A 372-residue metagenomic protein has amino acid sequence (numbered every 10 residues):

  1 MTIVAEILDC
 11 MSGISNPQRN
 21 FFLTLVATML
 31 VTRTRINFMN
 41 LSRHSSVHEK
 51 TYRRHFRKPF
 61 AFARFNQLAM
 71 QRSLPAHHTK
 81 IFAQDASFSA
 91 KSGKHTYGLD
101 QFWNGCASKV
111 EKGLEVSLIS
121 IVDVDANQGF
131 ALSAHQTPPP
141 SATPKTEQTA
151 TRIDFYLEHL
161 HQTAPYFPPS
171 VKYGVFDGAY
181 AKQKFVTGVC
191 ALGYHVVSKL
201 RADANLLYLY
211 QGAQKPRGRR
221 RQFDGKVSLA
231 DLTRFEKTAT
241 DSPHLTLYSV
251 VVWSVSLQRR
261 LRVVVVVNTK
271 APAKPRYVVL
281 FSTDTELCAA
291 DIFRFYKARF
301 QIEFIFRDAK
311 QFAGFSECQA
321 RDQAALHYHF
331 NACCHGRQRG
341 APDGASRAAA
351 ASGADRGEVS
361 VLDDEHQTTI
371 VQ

Functional and structural regions predicted by a protein language model:
M1-F21, M29, N127-Q136, K145-T149 (+5 more regions): A short, flexible helix-boundary coil/loop motif
E6, C10-Q18, T28-K94, Q162 (+3 more regions): Electropositive nucleic-acid engagement tracts
L25, V31, P275-F300: Extended, non-catalytic structural segments that build the interaction scaffolds of large macromolecular assemblies
N40-R43, T51-R54, C106-V171, R259-V279 (+1 more regions): Electropositive, glycine- and tryptophan-enriched low-complexity nucleic-acid-binding patches
L41, T79-S92, I119, Y173-Y180 (+4 more regions): Short, conserved catalytic/metal-binding motifs centered on acidic residues
H55-F130, H135-P138, T246-V251: Active-site-proximal, Lys/Arg-enriched surface segment that forms a nucleic-acid-binding/basic interface patch
F88, A289-A320: Short amphipathic alpha-helical "interface-anchor" segments enriched in bulky aromatics
A142-R217: Domain-level cores of phosphate- or acyl-group-handling catalytic modules
